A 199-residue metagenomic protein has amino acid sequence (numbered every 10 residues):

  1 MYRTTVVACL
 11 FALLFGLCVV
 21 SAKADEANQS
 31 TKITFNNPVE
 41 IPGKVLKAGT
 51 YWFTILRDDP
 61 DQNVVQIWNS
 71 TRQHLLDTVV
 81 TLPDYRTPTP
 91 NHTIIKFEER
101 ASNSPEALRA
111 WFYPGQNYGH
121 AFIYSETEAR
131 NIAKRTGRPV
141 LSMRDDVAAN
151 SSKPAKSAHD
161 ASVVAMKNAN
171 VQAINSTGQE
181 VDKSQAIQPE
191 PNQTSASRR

Functional and structural regions predicted by a protein language model:
M1-C9: Bacterial N-terminal signal peptides that target proteins for export
A8-C18: Bacterial N-terminal signal peptides
S21-E40: Short acidic, Pro/Gly- and aromatic-enriched capping/linker segments at domain boundaries
G49-I55: A short tyrosine-centered beta-strand micro-motif
N63-R109: Mid-chain, structured segments of secreted extracytoplasmic proteins
T89-L141: Surface-exposed, polar helix/loop patches in the mature regions of secreted/periplasmic/lumenal proteins that form
T127-R199: Compositionally biased, proline/threonine/alanine/serine-rich low-complexity intrinsically disordered stretches
